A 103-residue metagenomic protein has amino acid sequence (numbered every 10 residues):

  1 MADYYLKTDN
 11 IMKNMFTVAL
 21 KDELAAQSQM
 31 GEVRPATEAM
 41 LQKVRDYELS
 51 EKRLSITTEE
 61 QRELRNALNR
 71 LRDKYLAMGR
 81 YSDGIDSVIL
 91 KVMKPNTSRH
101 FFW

Functional and structural regions predicted by a protein language model:
M1-W103: Positively charged, low-complexity terminal tracts and the immediately adjacent first secondary-structure elements
